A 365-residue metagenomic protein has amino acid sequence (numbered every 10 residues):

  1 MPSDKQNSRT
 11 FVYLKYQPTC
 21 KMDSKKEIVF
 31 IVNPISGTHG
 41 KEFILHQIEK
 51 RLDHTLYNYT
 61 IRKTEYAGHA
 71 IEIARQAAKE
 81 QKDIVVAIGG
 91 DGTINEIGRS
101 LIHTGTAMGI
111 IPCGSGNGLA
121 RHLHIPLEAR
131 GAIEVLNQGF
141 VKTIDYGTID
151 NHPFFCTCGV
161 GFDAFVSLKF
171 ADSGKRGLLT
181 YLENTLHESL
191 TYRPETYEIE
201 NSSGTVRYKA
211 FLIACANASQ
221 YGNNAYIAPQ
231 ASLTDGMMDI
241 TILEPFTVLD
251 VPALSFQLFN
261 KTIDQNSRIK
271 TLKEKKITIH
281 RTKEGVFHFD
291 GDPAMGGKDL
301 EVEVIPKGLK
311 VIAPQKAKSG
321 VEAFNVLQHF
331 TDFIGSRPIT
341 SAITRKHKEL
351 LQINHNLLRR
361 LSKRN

Functional and structural regions predicted by a protein language model:
D4, R9-V85, K318, Q328-R337 (+1 more regions): ATP/NTP phosphate-donor binding region
P34, I88-G90, I111-C113: Glycine-rich beta-strand-to-loop/alpha-helix junction loops that act as flexible
K41, S232, I242-N365: ATP/nucleoside-binding phosphotransfer catalytic cores, i.e., glycine-rich phosphate-binding loops
T55, H103-A107, I111-C215: Catalytic core of DAGKc-family lipid kinases
A70, G92-I97, G118: Short glycine/serine/threonine-rich phosphate/pyrophosphate-binding segments that cradle anionic phosphate groups
G159, A214-I227, P293: Glycine-rich phosphate/pyrophosphate-binding beta-alpha loops
D172-T180, P229-D250: Gly/Ser/Thr-rich active-site loops/lids in small-molecule metabolic enzymes that frequently grip phosphoryl groups
